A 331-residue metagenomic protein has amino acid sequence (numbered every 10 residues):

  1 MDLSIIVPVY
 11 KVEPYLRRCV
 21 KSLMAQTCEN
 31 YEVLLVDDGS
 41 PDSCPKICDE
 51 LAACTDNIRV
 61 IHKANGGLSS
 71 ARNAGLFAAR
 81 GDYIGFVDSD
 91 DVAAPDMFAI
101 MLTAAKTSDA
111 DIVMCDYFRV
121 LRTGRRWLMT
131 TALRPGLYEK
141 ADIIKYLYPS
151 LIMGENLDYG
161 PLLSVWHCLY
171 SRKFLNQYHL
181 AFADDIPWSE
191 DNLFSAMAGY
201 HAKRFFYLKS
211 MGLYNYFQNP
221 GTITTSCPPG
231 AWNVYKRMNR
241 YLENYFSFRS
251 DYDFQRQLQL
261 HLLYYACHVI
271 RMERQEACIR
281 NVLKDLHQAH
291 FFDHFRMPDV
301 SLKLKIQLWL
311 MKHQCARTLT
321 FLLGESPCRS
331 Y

Functional and structural regions predicted by a protein language model:
M1-S4, E32, L193: Cell-envelope/extracellular polymer assembly enzymes that use nucleotide-activated donors
K11-A25: Short, well-formed alpha-helical segments that are part of the catalytic scaffolds of diverse glycosyltransferases
Y15-R17, D42-L51, V92, D96: Acidic helix N-cap motif at the loop->helix transition within catalytic regions of sugar-transfer enzymes
S22, E29, D37-I47, A64 (+1 more regions): A conserved acidic beta->alpha catalytic loop
K63-A79, S89-V92: Glycine-rich, basic loop-to-helix element that forms the pyrophosphate-binding segment of sugar-nucleotide handling
L68, V92-K209, Y214-G230: Donor-binding/catalytic cores of nucleotide-activated saccharide and glycerol-phosphate transferases/polymerases
I84: Short aromatic/hydrophobic "clamp" motif used to bind/position activated sugar donors
M272-Y331: Membrane-interface aromatic/basic loop that binds lipid-linked glycans or pyrophosphate carriers, typified by
